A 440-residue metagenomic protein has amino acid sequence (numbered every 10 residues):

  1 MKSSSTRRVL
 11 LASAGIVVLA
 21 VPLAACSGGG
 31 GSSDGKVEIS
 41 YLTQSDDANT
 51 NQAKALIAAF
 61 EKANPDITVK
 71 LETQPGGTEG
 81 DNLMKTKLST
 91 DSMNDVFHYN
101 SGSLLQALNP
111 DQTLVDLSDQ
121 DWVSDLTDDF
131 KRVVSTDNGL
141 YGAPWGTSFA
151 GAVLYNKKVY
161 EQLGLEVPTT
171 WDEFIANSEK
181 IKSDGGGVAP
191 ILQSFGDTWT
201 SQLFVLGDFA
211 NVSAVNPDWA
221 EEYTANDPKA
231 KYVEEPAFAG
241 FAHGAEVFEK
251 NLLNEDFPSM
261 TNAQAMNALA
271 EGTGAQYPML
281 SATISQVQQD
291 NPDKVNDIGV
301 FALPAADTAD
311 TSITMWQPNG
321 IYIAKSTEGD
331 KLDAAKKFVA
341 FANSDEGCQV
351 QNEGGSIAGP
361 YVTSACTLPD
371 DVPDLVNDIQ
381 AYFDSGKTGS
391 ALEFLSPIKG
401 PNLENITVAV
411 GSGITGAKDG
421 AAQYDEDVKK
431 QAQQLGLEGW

Functional and structural regions predicted by a protein language model:
K2-V17, L23-Q106, D111, D330 (+1 more regions): Conserved N-terminal structural module of periplasmic/extracytoplasmic solute-binding proteins
T73-L83, D172-A176, D256-A270: Short helix-initiation/N-cap motifs at beta->coil->alpha
G102-G151, V300-F301: Hinge/lid segment of periplasmic solute-binding proteins
K131-V134, I298-A302, N352-P401, A409 (+1 more regions): Long, aromatic- and glycine/proline-rich binding clefts that accommodate carbohydrate-like moieties
Y141-P144, I175-P228: Extracytoplasmic/periplasmic solute-binding protein
E161, S183, D384-W440: Conserved C-terminal helix/tail region of periplasmic/extracytoplasmic solute-binding proteins
Q162-L163, K250, Q289-G354: Extracytoplasmic/periplasmic substrate-recognition and gating elements
T224-F257: Glycine-centered hinge/linker elements that transmit conformational signals in sensory and ligand-binding systems
